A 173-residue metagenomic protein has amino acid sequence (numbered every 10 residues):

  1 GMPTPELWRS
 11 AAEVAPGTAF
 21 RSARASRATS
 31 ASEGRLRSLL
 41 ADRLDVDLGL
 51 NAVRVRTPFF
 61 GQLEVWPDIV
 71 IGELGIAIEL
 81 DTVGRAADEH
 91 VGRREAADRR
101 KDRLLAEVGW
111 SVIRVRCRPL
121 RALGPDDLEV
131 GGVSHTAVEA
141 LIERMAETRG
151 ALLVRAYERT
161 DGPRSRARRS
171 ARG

Functional and structural regions predicted by a protein language model:
G1-A12, R99, R103-G173: Basic, glycine-rich
P16-R54: Acidic-basic catalytic patches of nuclease active cores, encompassing PD-(D/E)XK and other metal-cofactor nuclease
A25, H90-R94, V130, S134: Residue-level preference for long, well-ordered alpha-helices that form the structural scaffold of enzyme catalytic
A28, S32, A97, A137: Soluble or luminal CAZymes and related metallo-dependent hydrolases
G34, S38, G92, A96-R99 (+1 more regions): Residue-level marker for well-ordered alpha-helical positions
L48-A77: Active-site metal-binding core of divalent-cation-utilizing nuclease and nuclease-like domains
G61, G84-A86, P119-L123: Acidic, metal-coordinating catalytic cores used for nucleic-acid/nucleotide bond scission and strand-transfer chemistry
W66-R99: Short beta-strand-loop-alpha-helix junction that forms the active-site gateway of nucleic-acid-processing nucleases
